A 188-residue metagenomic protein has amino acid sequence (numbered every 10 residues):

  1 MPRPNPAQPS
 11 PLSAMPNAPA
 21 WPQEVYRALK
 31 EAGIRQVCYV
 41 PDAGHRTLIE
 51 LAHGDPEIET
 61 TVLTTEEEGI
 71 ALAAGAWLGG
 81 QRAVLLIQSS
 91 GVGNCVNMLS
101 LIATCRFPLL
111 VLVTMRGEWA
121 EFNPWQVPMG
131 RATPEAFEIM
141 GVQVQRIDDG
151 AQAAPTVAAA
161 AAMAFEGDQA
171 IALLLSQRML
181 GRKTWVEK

Functional and structural regions predicted by a protein language model:
P2-K188: Thiamine diphosphate
